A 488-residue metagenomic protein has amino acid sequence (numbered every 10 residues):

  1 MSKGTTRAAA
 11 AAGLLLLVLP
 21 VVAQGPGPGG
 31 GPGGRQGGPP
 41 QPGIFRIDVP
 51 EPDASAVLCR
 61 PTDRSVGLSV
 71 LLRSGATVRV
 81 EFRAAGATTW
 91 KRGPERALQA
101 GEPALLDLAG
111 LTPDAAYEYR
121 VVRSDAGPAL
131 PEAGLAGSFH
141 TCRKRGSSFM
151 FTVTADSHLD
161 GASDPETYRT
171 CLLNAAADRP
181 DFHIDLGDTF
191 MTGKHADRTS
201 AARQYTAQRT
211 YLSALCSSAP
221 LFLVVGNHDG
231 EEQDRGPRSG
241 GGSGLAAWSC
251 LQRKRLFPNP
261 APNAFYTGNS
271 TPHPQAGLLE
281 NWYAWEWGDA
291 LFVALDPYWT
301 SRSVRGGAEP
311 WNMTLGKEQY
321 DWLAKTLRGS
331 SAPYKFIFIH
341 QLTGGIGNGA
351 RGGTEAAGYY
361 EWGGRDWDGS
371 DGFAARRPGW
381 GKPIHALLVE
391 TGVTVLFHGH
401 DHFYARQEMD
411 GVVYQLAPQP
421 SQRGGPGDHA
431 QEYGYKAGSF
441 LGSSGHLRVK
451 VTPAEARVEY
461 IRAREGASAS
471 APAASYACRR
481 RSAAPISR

Functional and structural regions predicted by a protein language model:
M1-A11: Bacterial N-terminal signal peptides that target proteins for export
M1-K3, L19, D107: Intrinsically disordered, low-complexity proline-rich regions
A10-P20: Bacterial N-terminal signal peptides
L19-V22, A116: Intrinsic disorder/low-complexity segments in short proteins, especially the signal peptide and propeptide regions
A23-P42: Disordered, low-complexity segments in secreted/periplasmic proteins that are enriched in proline
G37-G427, K436-L441, R448-S487: Metal-dependent phosphoester/phosphodiester hydrolase catalytic core
